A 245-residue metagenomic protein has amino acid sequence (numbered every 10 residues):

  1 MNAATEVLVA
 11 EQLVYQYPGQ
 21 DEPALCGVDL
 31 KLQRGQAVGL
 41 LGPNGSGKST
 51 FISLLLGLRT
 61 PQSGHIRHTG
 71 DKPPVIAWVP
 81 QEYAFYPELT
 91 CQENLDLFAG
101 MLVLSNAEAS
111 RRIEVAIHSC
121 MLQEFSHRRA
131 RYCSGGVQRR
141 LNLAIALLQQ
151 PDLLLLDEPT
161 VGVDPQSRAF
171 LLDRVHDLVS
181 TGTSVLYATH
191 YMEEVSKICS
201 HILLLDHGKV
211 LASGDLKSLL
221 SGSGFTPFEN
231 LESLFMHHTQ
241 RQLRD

Functional and structural regions predicted by a protein language model:
M1-A10, V14-G27: A short, flexible loop at the N-terminus of ABC-type nucleotide-binding domains that lies
L41-P43: The feature captures the beta-strand-to-loop junction immediately N-terminal to the Walker
L56: Helix-to-loop junction immediately C-terminal to a conserved catalytic motif
D96, G100, A107-F125: Conserved ABC ATPase "signature" region
R129-G136: Conserved ABC ATPase signature
L154-E158: Catalytic Walker B motif of ABC-type/P-loop ATPase nucleotide-binding domains
